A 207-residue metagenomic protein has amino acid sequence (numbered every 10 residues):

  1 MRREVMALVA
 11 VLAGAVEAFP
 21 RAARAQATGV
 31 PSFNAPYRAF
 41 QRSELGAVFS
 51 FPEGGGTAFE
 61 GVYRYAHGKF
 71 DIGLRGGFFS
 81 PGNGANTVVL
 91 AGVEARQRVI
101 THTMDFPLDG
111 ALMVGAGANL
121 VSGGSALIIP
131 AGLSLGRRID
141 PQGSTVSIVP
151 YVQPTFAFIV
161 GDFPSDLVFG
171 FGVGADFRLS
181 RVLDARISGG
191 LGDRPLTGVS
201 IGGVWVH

Functional and structural regions predicted by a protein language model:
M1-L8: Bacterial N-terminal signal peptides that target proteins for export
L8-G14: Hydrophobic helical h-region of N-terminal Sec-dependent signal peptides in bacterial secretory/periplasmic proteins
G14-A22: C-terminal segment of classical bacterial N-terminal signal peptides
R21-S80: Short glycine/proline- and aromatic-enriched beta-strand/turn motifs that initiate or cap beta-hairpins
T28-A35, P52-G55, T103-D105, M113-H207: Outer-membrane beta-barrel transmembrane domain signature
Q41-A47, A95, G172-D176: A generic structural signal for ordered secondary structure
A66-F70, A91, R181: Short glycine/proline-enriched coil/turn segments at helix->beta-strand junctions
D71-F106: Mid-chain, structured segments of secreted extracytoplasmic proteins
